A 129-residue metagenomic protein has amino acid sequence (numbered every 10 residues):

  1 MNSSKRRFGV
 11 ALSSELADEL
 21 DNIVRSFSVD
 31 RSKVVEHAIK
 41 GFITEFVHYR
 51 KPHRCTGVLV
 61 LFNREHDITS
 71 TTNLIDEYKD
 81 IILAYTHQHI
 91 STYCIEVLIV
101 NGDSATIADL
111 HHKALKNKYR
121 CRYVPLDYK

Functional and structural regions predicted by a protein language model:
M1-A11: Short Lys/Arg-rich basic patches
M1-N2, L16, K51-R54, H89-T92: Short, flexible turn/loop "capping" segments at secondary-structure junctions
R7, F46-Y49, A84-H87: Short beta-strand/turn micro-motifs at beta-sheet edges
F8, F27, R31, H53 (+1 more regions): Alpha-helix N-cap/loop-to-helix boundary motif
S14-K33, H37: Surface-exposed, Lys/Arg-rich phosphate-binding patches that contact polyanionic backbones
R31-K51: Short, basic amphipathic alpha-helical segments that act as recognition/interaction helices in nucleic-acid-binding
R54-K129: Short, solvent-exposed charged binding patches
